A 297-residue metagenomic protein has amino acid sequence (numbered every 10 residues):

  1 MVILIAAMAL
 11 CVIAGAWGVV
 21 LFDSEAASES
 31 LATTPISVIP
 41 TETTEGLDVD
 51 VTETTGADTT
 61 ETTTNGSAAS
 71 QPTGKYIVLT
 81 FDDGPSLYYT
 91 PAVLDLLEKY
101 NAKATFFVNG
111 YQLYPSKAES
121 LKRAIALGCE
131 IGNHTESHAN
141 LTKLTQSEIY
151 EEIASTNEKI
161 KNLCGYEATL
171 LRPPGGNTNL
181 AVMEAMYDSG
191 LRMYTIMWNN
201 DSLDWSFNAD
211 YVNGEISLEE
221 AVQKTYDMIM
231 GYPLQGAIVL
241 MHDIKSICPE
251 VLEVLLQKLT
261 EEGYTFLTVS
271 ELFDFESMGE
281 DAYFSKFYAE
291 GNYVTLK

Functional and structural regions predicted by a protein language model:
M1-V38, L259: Gram-positive cell-envelope targeting signals
L21-G74: N-terminal, intrinsically disordered, polar/charged segments of Gram-positive cell-envelope systems that serve as
G56, E61-A168, V254, K258 (+1 more regions): Active-site beta->alpha N-cap acidic-glycine motif
F81-G84, F107-Y111, T135-E136, R172-G176 (+3 more regions): Active-site-proximal beta-strand/loop segments in catalytic clefts of secreted hydrolases
Y89, E119, A139-C164, N177-Q235 (+1 more regions): Alpha-helical scaffold elements lining the catalytic groove of polysaccharide deacetylases
Y100, L113-Y114, S246-K297: C-terminal domain-boundary segment and adjacent tail
K103, E130, R192-Y194, T265: Residue-level detector of anion-binding/catalytic polar loops
